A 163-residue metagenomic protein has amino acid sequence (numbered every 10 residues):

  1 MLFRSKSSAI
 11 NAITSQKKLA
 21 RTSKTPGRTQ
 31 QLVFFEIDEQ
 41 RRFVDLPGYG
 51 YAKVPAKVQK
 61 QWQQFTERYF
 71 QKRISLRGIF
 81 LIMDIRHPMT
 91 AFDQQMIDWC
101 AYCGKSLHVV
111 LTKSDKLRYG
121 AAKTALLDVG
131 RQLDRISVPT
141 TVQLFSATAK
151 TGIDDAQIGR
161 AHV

Functional and structural regions predicted by a protein language model:
M1-K57: Conserved G1/Walker A P-loop phosphate-binding module
M1-L2, A161-V163: Conserved small/polar residues in nucleotide/adenosyl-binding loops
P26-T29, F34-I37, F70-L76, W99-C103 (+1 more regions): Conserved catalytic network of the ASCE P-loop NTPase/AAA+ motor domain
R28, R41, G48-G50, R86-P88 (+2 more regions): Conserved nucleotide-binding/hydrolysis micro-motifs of P-loop NTPases
R41, L107, T140-V142: Hydrophobic anchor at the start of a short beta-strand that flanks the dinucleotide cofactor-binding loop
A52-K57, P88-Q94, R118-K123: Conserved ATPase-coupling elements of RecA-like P-loop NTPase cores
V58-H87, D98-V110: Inter-motif core of Ras-like GTPase G domains
K116-R160: Canonical P-loop GTPase G-domain recognition
